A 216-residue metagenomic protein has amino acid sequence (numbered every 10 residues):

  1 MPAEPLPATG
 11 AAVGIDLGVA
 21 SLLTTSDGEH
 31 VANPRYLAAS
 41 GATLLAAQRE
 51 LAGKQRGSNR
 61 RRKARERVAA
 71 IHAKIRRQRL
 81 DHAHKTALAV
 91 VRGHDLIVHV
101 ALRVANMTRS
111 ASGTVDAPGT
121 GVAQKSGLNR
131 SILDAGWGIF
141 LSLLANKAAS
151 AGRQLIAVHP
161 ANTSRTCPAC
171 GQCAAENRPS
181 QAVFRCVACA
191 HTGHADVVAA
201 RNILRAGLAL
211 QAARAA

Functional and structural regions predicted by a protein language model:
M1-A216: Positively charged, helix-rich recognition surfaces that bind polyanionic ligands
